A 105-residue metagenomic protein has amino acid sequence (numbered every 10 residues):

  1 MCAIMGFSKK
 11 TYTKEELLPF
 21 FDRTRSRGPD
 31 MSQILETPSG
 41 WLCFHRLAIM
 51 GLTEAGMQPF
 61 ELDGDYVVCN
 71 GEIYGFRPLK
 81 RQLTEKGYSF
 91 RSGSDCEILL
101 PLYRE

Functional and structural regions predicted by a protein language model:
M1-E105: N-terminus-centric sequence/structural signature that marks the extreme N-terminus and adjacent "lid/interface" module
